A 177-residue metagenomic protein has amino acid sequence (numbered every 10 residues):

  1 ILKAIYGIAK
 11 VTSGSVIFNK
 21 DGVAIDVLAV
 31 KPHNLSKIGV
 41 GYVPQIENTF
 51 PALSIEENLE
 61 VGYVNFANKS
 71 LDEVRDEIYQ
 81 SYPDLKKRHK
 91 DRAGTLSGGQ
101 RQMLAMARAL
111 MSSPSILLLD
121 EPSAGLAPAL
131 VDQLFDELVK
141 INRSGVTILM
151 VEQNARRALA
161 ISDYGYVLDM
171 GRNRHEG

Functional and structural regions predicted by a protein language model:
I1-G177: Glycine-rich phosphate-binding loops of nucleotide-dependent enzymes
